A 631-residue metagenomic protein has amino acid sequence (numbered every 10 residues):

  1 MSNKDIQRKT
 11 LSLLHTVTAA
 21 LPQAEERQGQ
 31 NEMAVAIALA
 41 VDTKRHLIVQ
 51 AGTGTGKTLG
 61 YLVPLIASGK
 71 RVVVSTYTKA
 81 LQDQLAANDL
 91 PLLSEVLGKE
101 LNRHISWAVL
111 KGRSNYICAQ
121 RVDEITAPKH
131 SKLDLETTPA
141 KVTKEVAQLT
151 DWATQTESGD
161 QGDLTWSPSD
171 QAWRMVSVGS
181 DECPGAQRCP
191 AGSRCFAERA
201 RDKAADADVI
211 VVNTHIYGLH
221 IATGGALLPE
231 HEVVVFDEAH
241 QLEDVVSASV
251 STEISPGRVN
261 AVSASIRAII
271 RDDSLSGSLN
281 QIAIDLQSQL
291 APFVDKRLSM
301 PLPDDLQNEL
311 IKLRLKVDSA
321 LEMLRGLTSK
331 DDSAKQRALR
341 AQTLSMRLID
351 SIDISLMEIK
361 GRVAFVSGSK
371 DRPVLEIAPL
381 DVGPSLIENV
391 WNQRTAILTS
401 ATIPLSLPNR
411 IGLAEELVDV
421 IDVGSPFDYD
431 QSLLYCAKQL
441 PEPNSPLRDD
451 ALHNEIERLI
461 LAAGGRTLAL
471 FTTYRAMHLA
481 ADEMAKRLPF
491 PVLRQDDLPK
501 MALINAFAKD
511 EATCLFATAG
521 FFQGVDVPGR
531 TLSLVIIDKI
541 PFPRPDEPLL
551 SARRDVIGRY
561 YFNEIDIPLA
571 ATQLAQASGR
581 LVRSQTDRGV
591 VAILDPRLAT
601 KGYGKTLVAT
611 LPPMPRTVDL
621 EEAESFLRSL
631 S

Functional and structural regions predicted by a protein language model:
S2-I48: Conserved pre-motif I regulatory segment
S2-T18, K70-D208, S299-P301, K316-G326 (+3 more regions): A substrate-engagement module of RecA-like helicase motors
A38-L39, T58-R71, N88-L92: Walker A/P-loop NTP-binding motif
D42-Y61: Walker A/P-loop
A67, A80-D83, A87, P91 (+3 more regions): Signature of the SF2 helicase/ATPase Hel1-core->accessory helical subdomain module
R174-D208, I221-G225, M323-L433, A437-L440 (+4 more regions): A contiguous, basic/glycine-rich beta-loop/short-helix subdomain that forms a polymer-engagement track
K438-L447, D497-A599: Conserved RecA-like P-loop NTPase helicase motor core
T472-D496: Conserved helicase motor "Helicase C" RecA-like lobe of SF1/SF2 P-loop NTPases
